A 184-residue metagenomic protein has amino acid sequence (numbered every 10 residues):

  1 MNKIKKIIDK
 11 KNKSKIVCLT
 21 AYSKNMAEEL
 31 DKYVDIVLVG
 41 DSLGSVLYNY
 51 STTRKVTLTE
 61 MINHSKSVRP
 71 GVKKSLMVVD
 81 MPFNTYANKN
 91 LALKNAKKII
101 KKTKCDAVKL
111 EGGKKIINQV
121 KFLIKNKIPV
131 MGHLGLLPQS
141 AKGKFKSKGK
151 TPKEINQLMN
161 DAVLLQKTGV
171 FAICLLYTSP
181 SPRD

Functional and structural regions predicted by a protein language model:
M1-T20: N-terminal amphipathic alpha-helix/helix-capping segment at the start of soluble metabolic enzymes
V17-T20, V37-V39, M77-M81, V108-L110 (+2 more regions): Hydrophobic faces of well-ordered beta-strands that scaffold small-molecule active sites in alpha/beta enzyme cores
S23, L30, V68, V108 (+1 more regions): Conserved, mostly hydrophobic/aromatic
L38-E60, F83-Y86, G112, I117 (+1 more regions): Glycine-rich, proline-tolerant flexible connector loops at the mouths of alpha/beta enzymes
T53-V79, Q119-L137, S179: Alpha-helix-loop-beta-strand connector modules within alpha/beta enzyme cores
K74-D106: Glycine/small-residue-rich loop that forms an oxyanion/phosphate-binding "nest" at active or ligand-binding sites
A87, T103, A107-L164, T168: Conserved anion-binding
Y177-D184: Conserved small/polar residues in nucleotide/adenosyl-binding loops
